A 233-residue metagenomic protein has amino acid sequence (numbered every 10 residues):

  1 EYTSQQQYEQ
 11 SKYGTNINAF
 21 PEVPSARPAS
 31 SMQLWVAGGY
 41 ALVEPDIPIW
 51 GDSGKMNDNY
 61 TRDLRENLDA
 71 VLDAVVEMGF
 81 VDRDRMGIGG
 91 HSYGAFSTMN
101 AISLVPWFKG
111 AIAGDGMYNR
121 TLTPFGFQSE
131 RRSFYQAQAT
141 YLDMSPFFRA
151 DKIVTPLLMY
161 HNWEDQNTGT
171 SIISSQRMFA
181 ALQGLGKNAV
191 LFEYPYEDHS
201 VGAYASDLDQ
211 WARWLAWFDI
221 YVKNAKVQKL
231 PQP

Functional and structural regions predicted by a protein language model:
E1-P233: Serine-hydrolase catalytic core recognition
